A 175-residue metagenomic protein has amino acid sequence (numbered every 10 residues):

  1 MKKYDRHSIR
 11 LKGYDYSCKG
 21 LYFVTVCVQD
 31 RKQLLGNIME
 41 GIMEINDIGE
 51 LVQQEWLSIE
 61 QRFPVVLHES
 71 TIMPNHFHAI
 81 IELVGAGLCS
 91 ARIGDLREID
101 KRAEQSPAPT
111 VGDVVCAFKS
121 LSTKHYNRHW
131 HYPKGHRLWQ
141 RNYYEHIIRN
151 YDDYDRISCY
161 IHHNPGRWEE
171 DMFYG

Functional and structural regions predicted by a protein language model:
M1-G175: Short catalytic/metal-binding and nucleic-acid-binding patches
